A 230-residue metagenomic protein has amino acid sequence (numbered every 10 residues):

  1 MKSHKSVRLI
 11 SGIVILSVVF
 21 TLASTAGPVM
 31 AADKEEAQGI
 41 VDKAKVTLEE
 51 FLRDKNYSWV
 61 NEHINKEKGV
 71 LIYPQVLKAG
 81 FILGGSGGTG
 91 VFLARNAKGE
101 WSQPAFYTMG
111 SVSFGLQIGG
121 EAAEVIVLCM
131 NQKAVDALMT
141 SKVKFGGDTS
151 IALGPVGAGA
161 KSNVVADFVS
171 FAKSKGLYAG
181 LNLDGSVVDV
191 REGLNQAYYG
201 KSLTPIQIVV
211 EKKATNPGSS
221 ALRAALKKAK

Functional and structural regions predicted by a protein language model:
M1-R8: N-terminal secretory signal peptides that target proteins for export/translocation
G12-S24: Bacterial N-terminal signal peptides
S24-A31: Sec/Tat signal peptide C-region and signal peptidase I cleavage site
A31-K230: Small-residue-enriched, tightly packed secondary-structure blocks
